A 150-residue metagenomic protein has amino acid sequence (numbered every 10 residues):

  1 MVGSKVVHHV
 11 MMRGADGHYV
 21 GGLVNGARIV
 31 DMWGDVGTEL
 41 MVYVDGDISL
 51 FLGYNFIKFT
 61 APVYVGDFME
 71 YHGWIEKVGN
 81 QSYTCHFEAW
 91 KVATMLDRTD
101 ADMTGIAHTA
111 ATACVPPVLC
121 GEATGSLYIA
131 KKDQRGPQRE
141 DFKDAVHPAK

Functional and structural regions predicted by a protein language model:
M1-L52, T112-K150: Hot-dog-fold acyl-thioester-processing enzymes
G46-V65: Small beta-barrel nucleic-acid-binding modules, principally OB-folds
G53-F59, Y71-H72, A107-A110: Short structured motifs
Y64-V65, W74-K150: HotDog/MaoC-like acyl-thioester-processing domains
